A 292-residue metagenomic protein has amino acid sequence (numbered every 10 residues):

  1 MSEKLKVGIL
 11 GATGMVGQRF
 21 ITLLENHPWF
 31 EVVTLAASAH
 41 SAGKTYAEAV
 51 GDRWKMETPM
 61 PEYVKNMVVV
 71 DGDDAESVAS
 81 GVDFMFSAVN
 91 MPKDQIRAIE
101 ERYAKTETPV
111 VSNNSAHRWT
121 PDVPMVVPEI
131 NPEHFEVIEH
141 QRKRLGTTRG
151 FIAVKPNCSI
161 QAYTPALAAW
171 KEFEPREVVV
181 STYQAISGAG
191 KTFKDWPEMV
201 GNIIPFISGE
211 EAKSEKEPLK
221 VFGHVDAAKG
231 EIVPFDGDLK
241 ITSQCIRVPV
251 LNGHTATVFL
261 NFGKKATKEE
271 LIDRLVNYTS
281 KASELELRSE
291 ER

Functional and structural regions predicted by a protein language model:
M1-F206, L239-K240, K268, D273 (+2 more regions): N-terminal Rossmann-like NAD(P) cofactor-binding subdomain of oxidoreductases, focused on the glycine-rich
S87, A256-G263: Short, well-ordered beta-strand elements within core beta-sheets of diverse protein domains
E210-F259: Oxyanion-binding "anion nests"
E211, A266-T267: A short beta-turn/strand-edge loop motif at beta-sheet boundaries
L219-A227, G263-A266, V276, S280-E284: Short helix-capping and hinge/turn segments at secondary-structure transitions, especially at repeat and domain
E291-R292: Conserved small/polar residues in nucleotide/adenosyl-binding loops
